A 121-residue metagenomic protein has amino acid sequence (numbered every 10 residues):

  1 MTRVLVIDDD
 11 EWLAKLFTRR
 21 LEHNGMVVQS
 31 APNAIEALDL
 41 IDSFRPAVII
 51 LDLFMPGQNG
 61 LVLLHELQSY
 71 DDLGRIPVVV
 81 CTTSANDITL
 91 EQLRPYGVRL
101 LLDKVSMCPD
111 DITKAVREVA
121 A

Functional and structural regions predicted by a protein language model:
D9, I50-D52: Active-site T/S-Asp motif of two-component receiver
A14, P56-G57, H65, N86: The feature encodes the CheY-like receiver
K15-H23: Charged docking surfaces used in two-component/phosphorelay signaling
G25-P32, L40: Short hydrophobic/Thr-rich beta-strand motif most characteristic of the beta2 strand and flanking loop of CheY-like
P32-E36, N59-H65: Acidic catalytic/metal-coordinating carboxylates
F44-I50: Active-site beta3 strand of CheY-like receiver
V62, S84-E118: Alpha4 helix (beta4-alpha4-beta5 surface) of REC/receiver domains from two-component response regulators
